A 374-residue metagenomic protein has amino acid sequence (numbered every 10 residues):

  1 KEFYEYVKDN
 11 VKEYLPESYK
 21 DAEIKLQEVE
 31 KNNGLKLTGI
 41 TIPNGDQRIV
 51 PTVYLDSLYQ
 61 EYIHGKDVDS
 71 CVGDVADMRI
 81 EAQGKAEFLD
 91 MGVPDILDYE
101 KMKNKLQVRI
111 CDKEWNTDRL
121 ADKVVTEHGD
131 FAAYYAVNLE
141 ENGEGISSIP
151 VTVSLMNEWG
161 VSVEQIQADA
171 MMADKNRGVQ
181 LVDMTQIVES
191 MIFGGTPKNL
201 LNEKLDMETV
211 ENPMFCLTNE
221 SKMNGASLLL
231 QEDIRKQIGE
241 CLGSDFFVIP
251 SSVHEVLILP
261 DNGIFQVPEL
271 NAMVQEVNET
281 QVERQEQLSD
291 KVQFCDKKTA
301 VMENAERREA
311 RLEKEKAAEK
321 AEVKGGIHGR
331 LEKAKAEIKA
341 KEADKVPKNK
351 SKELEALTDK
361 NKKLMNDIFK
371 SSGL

Functional and structural regions predicted by a protein language model:
K1-E30: N-terminal alpha-helical "arm" segments
K12, S70, D74, N278-Q281: Basic, alpha-helical nucleic-acid-binding regions used in initiation and control of genome expression
A22-C216: Charged, alpha-helical interface segments at or near domain boundaries
A226-E240: Short amphipathic alpha-helix segments
S244-V248: A short linear hydrophobic-aromatic micro-motif
S251-Q287: C-terminal structured domain segments
Q275-R311: TerminUS-proximal long segments
K316, K320-L374: Non-Sec secretion/translocation targeting segments of pathogen effectors
